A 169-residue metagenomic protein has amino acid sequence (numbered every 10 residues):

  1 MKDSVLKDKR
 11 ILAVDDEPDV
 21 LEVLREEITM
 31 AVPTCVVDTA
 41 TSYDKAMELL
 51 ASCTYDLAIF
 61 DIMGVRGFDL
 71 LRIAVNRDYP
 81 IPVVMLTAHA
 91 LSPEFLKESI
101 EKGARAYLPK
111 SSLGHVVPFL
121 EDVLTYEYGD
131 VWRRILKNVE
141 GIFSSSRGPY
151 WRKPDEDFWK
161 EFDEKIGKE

Functional and structural regions predicted by a protein language model:
K2-I28, T39: Conserved acidic segment of CheY-like receiver
D15, A58-M63: Active-site residues of response regulator receiver
R25, T39-L57, V65: Acidic, metal-coordinating helix/loop segments flanking the phosphotransfer/catalytic sites of two-component signaling
E48, M63, F68-I81: Short amphipathic alpha-helix used as the core "switch/output" element in two-component signaling
A58, V83, Y107-L108: Two-component signal transduction core modules
D69, A90-P118, L136-K137: Alpha4 helix (beta4-alpha4-beta5 surface) of REC/receiver domains from two-component response regulators
L86-A88: Hydrophobic/aromatic residues positioned on beta-strands within the core alpha/beta folds
T125-E169: C-terminal output/effector regions of signal-responsive regulators
